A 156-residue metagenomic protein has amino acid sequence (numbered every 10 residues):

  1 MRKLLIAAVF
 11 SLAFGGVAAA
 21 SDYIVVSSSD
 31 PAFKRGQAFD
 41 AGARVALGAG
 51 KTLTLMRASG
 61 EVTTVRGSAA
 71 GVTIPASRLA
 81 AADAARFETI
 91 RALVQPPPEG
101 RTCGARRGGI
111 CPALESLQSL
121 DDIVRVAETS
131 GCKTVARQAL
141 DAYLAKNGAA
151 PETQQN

Functional and structural regions predicted by a protein language model:
M1-L4: Positively charged n-region of N-terminal signal peptides that target proteins for export
A7-G15: Bacterial N-terminal signal peptides
A20-R44, T52, G60-Q155: Flexible, surface-exposed loop/linker segments and immediately adjacent secondary-structure boundaries
